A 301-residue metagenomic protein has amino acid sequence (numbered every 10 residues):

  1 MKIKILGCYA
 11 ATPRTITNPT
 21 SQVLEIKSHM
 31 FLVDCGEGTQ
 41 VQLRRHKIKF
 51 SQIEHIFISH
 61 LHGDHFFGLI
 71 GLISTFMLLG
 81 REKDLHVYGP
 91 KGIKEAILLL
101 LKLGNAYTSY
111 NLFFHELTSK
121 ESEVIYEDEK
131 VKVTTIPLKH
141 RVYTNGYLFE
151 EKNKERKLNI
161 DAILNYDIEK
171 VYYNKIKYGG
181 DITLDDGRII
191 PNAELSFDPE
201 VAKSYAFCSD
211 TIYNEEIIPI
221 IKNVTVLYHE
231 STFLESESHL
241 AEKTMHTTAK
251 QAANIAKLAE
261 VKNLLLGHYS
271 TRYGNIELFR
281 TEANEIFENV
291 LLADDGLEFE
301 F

Functional and structural regions predicted by a protein language model:
M1-H46, E82-D84, Y147-F149, R156 (+2 more regions): Conserved beta-strand hairpin/beta-sheet module of binuclear metal-dependent hydrolase folds, prominently
K4, Y88, F113-T118, T134-I136 (+1 more regions): General small-molecule cofactor/ligand-binding pocket signal
V33-G36, E54-L61, G89-P90, Y205-T211 (+3 more regions): Active-site neighborhood of phospho(di)ester-bond hydrolases with catalytic His/Asp-centered motifs
G38-Y88, E116-T118: Active-site metal-binding motif and surrounding structural segment of the metallo-beta-lactamase
L69-T75, L100, G274-E282: Metal-dependent catalytic neighborhoods of phosphoester/phosphodiester hydrolases
R81-L85, K91-T118: Active-site neighborhood of divalent metal-dependent phosphoester bond hydrolases
L85, G274-L297: Short acidic, glycine/proline-enriched helix-loop-strand junctions
T118-L266, E277-I286: Metal-dependent phosphodiesterase/nuclease catalytic metal-binding core
